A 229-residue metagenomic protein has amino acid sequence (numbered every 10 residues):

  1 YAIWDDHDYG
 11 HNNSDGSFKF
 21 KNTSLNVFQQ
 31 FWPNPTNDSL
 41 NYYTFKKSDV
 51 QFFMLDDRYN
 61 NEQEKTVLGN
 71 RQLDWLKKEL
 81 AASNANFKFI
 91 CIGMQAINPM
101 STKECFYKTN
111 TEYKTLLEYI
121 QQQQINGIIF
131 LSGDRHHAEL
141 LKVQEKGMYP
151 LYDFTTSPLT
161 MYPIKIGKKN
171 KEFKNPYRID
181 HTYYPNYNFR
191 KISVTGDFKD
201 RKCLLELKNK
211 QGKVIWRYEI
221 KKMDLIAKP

Functional and structural regions predicted by a protein language model:
Y1-P229: Metal-dependent phosphoester/phosphodiester hydrolase catalytic core
